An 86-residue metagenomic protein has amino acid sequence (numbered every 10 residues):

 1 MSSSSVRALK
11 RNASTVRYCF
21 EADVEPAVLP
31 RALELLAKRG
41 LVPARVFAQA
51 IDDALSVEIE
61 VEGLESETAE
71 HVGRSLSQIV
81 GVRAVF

Functional and structural regions predicted by a protein language model:
M1-F86: A conserved regulatory-domain signal marking ACT and ACT-like small-molecule sensing domains and adjacent regulatory
